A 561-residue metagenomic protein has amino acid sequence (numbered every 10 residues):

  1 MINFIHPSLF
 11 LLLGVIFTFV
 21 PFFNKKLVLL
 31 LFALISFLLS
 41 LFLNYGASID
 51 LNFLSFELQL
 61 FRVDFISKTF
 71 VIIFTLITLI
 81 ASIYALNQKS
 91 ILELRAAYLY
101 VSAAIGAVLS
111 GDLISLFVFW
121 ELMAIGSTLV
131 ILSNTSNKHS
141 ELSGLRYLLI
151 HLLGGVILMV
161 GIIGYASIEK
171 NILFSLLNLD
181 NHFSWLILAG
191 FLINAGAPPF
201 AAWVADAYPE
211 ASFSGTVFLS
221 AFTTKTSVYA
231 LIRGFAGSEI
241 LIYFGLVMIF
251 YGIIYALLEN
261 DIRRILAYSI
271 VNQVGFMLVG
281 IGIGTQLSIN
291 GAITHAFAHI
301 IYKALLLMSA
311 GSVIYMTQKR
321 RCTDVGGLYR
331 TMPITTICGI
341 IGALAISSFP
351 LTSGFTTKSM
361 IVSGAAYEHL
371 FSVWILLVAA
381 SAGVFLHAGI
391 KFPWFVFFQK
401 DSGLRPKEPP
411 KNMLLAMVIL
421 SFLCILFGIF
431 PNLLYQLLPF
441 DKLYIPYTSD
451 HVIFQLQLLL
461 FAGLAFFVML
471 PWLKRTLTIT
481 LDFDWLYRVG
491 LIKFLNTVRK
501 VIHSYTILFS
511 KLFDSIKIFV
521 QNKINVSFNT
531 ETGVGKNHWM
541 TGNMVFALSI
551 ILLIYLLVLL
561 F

Functional and structural regions predicted by a protein language model:
M1-A97, N171-L176, A202, W485 (+2 more regions): Transmembrane helix-loop-helix hairpins at membrane boundaries of multipass inner-membrane proteins
F42-L51, G164-N171, I346-I361, L426-L443: Membrane-helix interface motif
S55-F70, L177-S184, G364-L376, I445-H451: Short aromatic-rich membrane-water interface segments that cap or initiate transmembrane helices in multi-pass membrane
F56-L58, T323, K400-L404, I524-N537: Cytosolic juxtamembrane amphipathic/interface segments immediately preceding and feeding into a transmembrane helix
F65-F74, G190-F191, W374-G383, S449-F467: Hydrophobic alpha-helical transmembrane segments
I80-R95, V101-L116, G126-N412: Hydrophobic transmembrane alpha-helices and their helix-loop junctions in integral membrane proteins
P409-L460: Hard-cation-handling environments
Q436, F440-H451, W472-F561: Aromatic-capped, Gly/Pro-kinked transmembrane alpha-helices
